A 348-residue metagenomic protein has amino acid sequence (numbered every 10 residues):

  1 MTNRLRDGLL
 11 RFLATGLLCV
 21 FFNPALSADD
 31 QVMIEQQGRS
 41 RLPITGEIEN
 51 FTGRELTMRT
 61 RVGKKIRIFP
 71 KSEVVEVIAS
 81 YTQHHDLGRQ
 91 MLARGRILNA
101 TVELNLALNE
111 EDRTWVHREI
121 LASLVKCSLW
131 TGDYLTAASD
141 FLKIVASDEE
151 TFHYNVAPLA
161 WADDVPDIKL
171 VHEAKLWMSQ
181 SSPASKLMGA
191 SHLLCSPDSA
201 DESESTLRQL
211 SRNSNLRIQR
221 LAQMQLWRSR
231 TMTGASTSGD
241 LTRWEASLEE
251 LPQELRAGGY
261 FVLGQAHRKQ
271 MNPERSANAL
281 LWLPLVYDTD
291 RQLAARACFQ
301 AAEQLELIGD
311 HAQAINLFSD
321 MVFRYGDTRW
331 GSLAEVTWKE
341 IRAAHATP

Functional and structural regions predicted by a protein language model:
S27-E173, L187-C195, E249, Q265 (+2 more regions): Compositionally biased alpha-helical segments
A79, V116, H153, S181-S185 (+5 more regions): Structural signature of alpha-solenoid helical repeat junctions
E103-N105, Y134-V145, I168-S181, A200-R212 (+4 more regions): Alpha-helical repeat scaffolds
E111, D148-E149, S181, S214 (+4 more regions): Alpha-helical junction/boundary sensor with strong preference for TPR arrays
L221-A294, C298: Alpha-helical adaptor scaffolds
Q313-P348: Terminal, low-structured helical/coil segments at or just beyond the last alpha-helical repeat
